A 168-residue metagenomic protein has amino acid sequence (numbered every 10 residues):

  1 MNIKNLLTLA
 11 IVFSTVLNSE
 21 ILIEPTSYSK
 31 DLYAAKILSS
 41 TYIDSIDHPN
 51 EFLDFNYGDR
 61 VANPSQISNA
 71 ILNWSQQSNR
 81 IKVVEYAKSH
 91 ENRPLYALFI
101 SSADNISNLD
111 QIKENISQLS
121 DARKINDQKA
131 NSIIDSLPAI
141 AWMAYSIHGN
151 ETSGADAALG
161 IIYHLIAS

Functional and structural regions predicted by a protein language model:
M1-L7: Bacterial N-terminal signal peptides that target proteins for export
L6, S19-S168: M14 metallocarboxypeptidase catalytic domain recognition
T8-V16: Bacterial N-terminal signal peptides
